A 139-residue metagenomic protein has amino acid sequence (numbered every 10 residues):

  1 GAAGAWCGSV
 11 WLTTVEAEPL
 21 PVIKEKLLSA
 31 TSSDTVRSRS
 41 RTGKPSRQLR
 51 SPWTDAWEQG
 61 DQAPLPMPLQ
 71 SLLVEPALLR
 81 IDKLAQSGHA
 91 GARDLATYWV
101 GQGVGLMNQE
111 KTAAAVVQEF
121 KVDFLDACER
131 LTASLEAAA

Functional and structural regions predicted by a protein language model:
G1-A139: Conserved active-site-proximal phosphate/metal-binding subdomains
